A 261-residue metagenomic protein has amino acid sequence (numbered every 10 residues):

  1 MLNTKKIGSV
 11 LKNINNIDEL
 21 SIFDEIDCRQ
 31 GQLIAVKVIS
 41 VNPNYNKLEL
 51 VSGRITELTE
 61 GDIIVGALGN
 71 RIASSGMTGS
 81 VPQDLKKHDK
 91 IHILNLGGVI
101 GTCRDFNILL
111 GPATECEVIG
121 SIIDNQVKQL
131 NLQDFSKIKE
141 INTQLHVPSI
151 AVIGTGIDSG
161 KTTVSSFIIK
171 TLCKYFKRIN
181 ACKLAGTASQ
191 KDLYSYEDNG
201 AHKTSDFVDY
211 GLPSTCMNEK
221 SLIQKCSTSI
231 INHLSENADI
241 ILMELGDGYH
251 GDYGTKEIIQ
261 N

Functional and structural regions predicted by a protein language model:
M1-T102, F106-E115, I119-S121, Q126 (+3 more regions): Flexible phosphate-sensing "switch/lid" loops adjacent to ATP/NTP-binding sites across phosphate-transfer
L132-L145: Pre-Walker A adenine-sensing motif
P148-K174, C182: Glycine-rich phosphate-binding P-loop
